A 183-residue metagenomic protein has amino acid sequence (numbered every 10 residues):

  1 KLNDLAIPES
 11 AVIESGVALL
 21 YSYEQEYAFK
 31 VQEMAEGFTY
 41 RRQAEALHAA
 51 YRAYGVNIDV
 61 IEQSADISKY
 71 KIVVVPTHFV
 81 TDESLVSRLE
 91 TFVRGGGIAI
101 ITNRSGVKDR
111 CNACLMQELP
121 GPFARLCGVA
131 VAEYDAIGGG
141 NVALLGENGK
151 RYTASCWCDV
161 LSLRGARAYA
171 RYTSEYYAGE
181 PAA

Functional and structural regions predicted by a protein language model:
K1-A183: Carbohydrate-binding surfaces of carbohydrate-active enzymes
